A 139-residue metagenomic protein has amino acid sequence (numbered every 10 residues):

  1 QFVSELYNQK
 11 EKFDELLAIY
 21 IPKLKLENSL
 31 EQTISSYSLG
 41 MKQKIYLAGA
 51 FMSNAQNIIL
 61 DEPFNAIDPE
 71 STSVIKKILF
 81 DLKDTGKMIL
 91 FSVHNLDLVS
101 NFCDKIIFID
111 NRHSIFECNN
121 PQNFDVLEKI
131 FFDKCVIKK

Functional and structural regions predicted by a protein language model:
Q1, E5, K12-S29: Conserved ABC ATPase "signature" region
L47: Hydrophobic anchor residue at the start of the ABC signature
I58-D61: Catalytic Walker B motif of ABC-type/P-loop ATPase nucleotide-binding domains
F64-N65: Short loop immediately C-terminal to the Walker-B catalytic DE motif in ABC-type ATPase nucleotide-binding domains
P69-S71: Helix N-cap at the start of a conserved alpha-helix in ABC-type nucleotide-binding domains
V93-H94: H-loop/switch region of ABC-family ATPase nucleotide-binding domains
I106-C118: H-loop (His-switch) and adjacent beta-strand-loop-beta switch element of ABC-type ATPase nucleotide-binding domains
